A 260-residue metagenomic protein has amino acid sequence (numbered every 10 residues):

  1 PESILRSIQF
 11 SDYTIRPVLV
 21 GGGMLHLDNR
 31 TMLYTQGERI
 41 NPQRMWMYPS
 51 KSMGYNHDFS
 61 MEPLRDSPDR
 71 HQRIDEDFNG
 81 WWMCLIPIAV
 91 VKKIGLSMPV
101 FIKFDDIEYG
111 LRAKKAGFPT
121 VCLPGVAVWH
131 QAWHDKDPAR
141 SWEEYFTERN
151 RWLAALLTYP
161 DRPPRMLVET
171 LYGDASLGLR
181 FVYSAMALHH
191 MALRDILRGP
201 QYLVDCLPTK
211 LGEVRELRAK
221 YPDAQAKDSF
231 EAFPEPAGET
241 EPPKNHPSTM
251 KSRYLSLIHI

Functional and structural regions predicted by a protein language model:
E2-S50: Conserved donor NDP-sugar-binding/catalytic core segment of glycosyltransferases
S52-M83: A recurrent flexible, glycine/aromatic-enriched loop bordering the glycosyltransferase active site that acts as
N79-M83, K92-L111, G117-A127: Donor nucleotide-sugar recognition loop
I86: A conserved hydrophobic position in a structured secondary element of the catalytic/binding core that shapes
L123-A139: Active-site donor/metal-binding and catalytic loop motifs of nucleotide-sugar-dependent glycosylation enzymes
A139-P163, Y183-Y202: Catalytic core of nucleotide-sugar-dependent glycosyltransferases
L167-R253: Non-catalytic, C-terminal membrane-associated alpha-helical segments of glycosyltransferases
H259-I260: Conserved small/polar residues in nucleotide/adenosyl-binding loops
